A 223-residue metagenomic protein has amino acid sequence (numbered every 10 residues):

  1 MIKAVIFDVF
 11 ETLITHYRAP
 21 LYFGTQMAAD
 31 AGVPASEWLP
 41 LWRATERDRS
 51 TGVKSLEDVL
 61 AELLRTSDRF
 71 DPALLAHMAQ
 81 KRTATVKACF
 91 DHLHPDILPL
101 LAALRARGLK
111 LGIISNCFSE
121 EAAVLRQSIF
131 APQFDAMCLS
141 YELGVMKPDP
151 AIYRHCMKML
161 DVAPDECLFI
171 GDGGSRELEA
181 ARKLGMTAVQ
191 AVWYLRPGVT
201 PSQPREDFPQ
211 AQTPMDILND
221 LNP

Functional and structural regions predicted by a protein language model:
M1-V5, V33, A76, L98 (+2 more regions): Asp-based, Mg2+/Mn2+-dependent phosphohydrolase catalytic module
I2-P99, R107, A123: N-terminal helical cap/lid subdomain that shapes the substrate entry/recognition surface in HAD-like hydrolases
